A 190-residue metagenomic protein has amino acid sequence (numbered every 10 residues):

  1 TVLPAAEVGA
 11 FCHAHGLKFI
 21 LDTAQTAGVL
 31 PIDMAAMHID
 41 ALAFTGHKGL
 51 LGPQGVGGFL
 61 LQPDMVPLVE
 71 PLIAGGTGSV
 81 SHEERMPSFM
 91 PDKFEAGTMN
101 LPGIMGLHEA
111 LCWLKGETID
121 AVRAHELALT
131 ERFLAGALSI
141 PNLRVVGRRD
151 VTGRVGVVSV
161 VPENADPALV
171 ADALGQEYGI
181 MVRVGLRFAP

Functional and structural regions predicted by a protein language model:
T1-P190: Pyridoxal 5′-phosphate
